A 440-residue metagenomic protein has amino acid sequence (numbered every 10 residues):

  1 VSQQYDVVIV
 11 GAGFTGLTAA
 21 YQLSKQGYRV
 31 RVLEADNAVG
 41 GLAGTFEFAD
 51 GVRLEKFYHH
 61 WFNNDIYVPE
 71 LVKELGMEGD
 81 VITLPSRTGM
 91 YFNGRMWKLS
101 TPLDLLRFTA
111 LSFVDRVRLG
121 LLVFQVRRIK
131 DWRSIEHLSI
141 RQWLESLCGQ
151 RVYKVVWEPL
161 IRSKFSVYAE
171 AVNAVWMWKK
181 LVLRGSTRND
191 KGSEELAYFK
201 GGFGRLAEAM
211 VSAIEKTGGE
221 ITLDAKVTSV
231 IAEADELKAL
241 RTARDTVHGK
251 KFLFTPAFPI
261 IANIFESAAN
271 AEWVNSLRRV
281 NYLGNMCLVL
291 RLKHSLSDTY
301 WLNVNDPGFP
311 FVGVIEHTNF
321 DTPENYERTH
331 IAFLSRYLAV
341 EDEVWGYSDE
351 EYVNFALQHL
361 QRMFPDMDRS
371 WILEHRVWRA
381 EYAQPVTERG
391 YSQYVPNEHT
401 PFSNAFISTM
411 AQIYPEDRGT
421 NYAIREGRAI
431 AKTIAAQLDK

Functional and structural regions predicted by a protein language model:
S2, Q26, A225-A332, Y337-G346 (+4 more regions): Mid-domain catalytic core of redox enzymes that form a hydrophobic substrate pocket/lid adjacent to a catalytic redox
Y5-V32: N-terminal Rossmann-like FAD-binding beta1-loop-alpha1 element of flavoenzymes
T15, A38, P259: Conserved Rossmann-like nucleotide-cofactor binding loop
S24-A49: Glycine-rich FAD pyrophosphate-binding loop
D50-W132, P159: Dinucleotide-binding Rossmann-like beta1-alpha1 core, especially the glycine-rich loop that anchors the ADP
L111, G120-E233: Active-site/ligand-binding neighborhood in enzyme catalytic cores
D321-E327, A380-I407, A411-Y414: FAD-binding beta-loop-beta segment adjacent to the flavin cofactor pocket
Q412-A435: A conserved FAD-binding loop/helix module that cradles the flavin
